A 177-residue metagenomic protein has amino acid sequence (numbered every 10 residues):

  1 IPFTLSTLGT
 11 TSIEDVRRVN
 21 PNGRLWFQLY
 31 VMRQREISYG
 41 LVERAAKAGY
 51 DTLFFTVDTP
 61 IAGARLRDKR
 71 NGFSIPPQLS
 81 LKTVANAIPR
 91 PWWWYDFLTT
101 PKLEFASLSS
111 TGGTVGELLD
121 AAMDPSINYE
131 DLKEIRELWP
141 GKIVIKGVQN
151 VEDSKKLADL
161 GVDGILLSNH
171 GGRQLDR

Functional and structural regions predicted by a protein language model:
I1-D159, D163-G164, G171-Q174: Active-site entrance/lid segments in N-terminal catalytic domains of soluble metabolic enzymes
